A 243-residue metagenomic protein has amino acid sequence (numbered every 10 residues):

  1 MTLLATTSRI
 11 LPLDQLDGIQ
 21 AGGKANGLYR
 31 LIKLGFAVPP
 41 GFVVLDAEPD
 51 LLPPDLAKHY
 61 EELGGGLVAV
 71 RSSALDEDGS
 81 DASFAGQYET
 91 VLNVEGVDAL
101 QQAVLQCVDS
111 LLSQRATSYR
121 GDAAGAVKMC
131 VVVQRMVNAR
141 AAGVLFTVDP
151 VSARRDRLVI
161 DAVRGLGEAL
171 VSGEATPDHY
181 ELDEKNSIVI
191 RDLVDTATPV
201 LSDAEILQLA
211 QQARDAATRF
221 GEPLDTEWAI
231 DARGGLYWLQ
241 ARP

Functional and structural regions predicted by a protein language model:
M1-V132, A141, R214-G221, A232 (+1 more regions): N-terminal beta-alpha lobe that positions the nucleotide/phosphoryl donor in ATP/NTP-coupled carboxylate activation
R135: Noncatalytic nucleic-acid binding interfaces
G143-F146: Short beta-strand scaffold segments in enzyme catalytic cores
V148-P150: Short conserved beta-strand segments at catalytic cores or DNA/RNA-binding microdomains of nucleic-acid binding
D161-R233: Conserved catalytic alpha/beta cores of large enzymes that bind or transform nucleotide phosphates and polynucleotides
A162-V163, L239-P243: Short beta->alpha transition motifs characteristic of CBS
